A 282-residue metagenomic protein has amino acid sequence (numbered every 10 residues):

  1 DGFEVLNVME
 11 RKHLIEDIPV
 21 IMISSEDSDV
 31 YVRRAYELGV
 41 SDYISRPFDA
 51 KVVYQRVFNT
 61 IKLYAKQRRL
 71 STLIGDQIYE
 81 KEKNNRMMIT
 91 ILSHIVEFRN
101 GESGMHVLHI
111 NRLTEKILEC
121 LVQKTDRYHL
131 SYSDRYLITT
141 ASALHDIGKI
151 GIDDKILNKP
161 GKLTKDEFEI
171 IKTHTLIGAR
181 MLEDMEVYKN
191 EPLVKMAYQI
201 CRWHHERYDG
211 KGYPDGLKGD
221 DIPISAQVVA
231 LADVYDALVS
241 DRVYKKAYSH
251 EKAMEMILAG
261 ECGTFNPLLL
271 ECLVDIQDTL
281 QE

Functional and structural regions predicted by a protein language model:
F3, R86, E97-E282: Metal-dependent catalytic cores of enzymes that make or break cyclic nucleotides and related phosphoester linkages
F3-E16: Short amphipathic alpha-helix used as the core "switch/output" element in two-component signaling
L14, E26-V30: Negatively charged, flexible loop motifs adjacent to catalytic sites in prokaryotic signal transduction proteins
V30, P47-V57: C-terminal output helix
N59, K66, L70-M88, R99 (+1 more regions): Amphipathic coiled-coil signal-transmission "stalk" helices
